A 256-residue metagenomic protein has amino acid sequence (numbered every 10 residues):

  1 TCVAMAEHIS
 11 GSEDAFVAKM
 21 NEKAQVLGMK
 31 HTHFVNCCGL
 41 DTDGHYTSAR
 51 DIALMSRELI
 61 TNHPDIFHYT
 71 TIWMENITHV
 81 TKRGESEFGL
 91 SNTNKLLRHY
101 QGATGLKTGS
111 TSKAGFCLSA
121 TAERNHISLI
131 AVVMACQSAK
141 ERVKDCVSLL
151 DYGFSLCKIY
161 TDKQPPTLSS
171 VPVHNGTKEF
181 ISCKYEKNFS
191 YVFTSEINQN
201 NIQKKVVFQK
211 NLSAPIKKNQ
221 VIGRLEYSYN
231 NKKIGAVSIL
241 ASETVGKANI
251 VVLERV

Functional and structural regions predicted by a protein language model:
T1-T61: Active-site-adjacent loops and short helices of periplasmic peptidoglycan-processing enzymes
M29, G44-Y46, R50-V256: Domain-terminus/edge residues, biased toward the C-terminal soluble/receptor-binding domains of extracytoplasmic
